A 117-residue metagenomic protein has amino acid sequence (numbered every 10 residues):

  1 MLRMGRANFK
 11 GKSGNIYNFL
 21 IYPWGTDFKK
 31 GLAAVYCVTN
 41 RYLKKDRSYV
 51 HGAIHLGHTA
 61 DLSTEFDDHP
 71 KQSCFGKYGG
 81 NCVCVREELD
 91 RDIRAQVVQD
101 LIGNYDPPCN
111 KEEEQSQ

Functional and structural regions predicted by a protein language model:
M1-D67, R86-P107, Q115-Q117: GIY-YIG nuclease catalytic motif and its immediate N-terminal context
E65-E87: Aromatic- and Lys/Arg-enriched surface recognition patch
G76-G80, G103-K111: Structural alpha-beta junctions
